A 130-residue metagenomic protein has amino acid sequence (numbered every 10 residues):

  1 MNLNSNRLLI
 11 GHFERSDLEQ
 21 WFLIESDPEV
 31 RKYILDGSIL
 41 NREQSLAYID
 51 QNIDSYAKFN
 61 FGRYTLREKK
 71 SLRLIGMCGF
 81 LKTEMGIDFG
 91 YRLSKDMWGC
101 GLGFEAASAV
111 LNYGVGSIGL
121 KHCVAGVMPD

Functional and structural regions predicted by a protein language model:
M1-Y33, D50, R67-D130: Acyl-donor (CoA/ACP) binding surface of acyl/acetyltransferases
I24, R42-E43, N60, I87: Non-catalytic, surface-exposed connector residues within folded enzymatic/regulatory domains
E29-Q51, G62-Y64: Conserved GNAT-fold acetyl-CoA-binding loop/helix
S55-F59: Short loop/turn motifs at secondary-structure junctions and domain boundaries
N60-G62, G79: Glycine-centered small-residue hotspots that permit tight backbone geometry or close packing
